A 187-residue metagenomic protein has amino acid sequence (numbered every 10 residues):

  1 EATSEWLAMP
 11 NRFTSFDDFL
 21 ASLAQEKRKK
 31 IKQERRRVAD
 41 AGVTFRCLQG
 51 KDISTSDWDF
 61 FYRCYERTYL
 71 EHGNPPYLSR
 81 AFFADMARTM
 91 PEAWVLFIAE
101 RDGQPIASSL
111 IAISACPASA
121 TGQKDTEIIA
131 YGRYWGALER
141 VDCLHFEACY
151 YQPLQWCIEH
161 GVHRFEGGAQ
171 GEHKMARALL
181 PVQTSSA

Functional and structural regions predicted by a protein language model:
E1-C143: A conserved beta-strand-loop-helix scaffold within acyl/acetyltransferase catalytic domains
E1-S4, G122-S186: Acyl-donor binding region in acyl/amide transferases
S109-L110, S185-A187: Short, intrinsically disordered, charge-balanced linker/junction segments flanking boundaries in proteins
